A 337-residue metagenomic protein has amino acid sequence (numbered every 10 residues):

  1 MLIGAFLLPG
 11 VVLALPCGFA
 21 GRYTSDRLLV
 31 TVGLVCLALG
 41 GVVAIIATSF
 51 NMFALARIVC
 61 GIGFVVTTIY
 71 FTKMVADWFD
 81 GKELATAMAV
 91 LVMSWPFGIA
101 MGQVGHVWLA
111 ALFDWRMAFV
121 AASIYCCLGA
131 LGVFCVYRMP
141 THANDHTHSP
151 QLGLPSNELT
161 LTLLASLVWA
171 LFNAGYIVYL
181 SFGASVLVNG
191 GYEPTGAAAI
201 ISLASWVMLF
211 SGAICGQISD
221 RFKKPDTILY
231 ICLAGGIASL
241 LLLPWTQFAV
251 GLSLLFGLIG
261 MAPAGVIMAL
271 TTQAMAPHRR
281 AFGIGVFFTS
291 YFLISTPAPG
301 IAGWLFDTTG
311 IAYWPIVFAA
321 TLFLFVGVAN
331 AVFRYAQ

Functional and structural regions predicted by a protein language model:
V12-T48: Conserved MFS/SLC helix-loop-helix module at the cytosolic interface between two early adjacent transmembrane helices
L13-S25, G212-K223, F306: Helix-to-loop junctions at the C-terminal end of transmembrane segments in multipass secondary transporters
Y23-G33, D220-L233: Cytoplasmic membrane-interface "Motif A"-like loop-to-helix N-cap segments of 12-TM Major Facilitator Superfamily
A56-S94: Cytoplasmic helix-loop-helix junction between adjacent transmembrane helices in 12-TM secondary transporters
V90-Y137: Helix-loop-helix hairpin linking two adjacent transmembrane segments in secondary transporters
L161-S202, W206-G212: Extracytoplasmic gate region of multi-pass secondary transporters
P225-L270: C-terminal transmembrane helical hairpin of 12-TM major facilitator-type secondary transporters
A274-I311: A late C-terminal transmembrane helix in Major Facilitator Superfamily
